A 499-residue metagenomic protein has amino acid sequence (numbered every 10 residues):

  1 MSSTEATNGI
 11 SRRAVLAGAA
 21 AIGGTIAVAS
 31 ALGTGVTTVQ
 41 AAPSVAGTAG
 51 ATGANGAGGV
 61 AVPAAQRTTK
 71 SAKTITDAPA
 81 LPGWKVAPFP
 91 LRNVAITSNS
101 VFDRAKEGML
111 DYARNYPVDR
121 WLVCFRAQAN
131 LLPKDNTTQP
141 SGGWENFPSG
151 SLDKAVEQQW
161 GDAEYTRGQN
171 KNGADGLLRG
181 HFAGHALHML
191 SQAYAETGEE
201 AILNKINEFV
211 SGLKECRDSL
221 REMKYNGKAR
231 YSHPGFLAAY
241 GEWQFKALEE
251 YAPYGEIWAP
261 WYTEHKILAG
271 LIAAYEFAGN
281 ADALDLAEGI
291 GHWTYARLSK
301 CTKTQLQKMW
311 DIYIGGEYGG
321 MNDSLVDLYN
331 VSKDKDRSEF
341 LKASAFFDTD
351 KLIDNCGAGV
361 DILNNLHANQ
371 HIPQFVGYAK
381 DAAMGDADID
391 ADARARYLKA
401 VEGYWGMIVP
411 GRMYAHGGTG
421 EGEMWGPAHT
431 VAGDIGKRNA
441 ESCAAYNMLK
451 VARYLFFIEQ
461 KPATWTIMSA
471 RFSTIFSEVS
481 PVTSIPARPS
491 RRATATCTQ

Functional and structural regions predicted by a protein language model:
M1-S11, A21-V28, V36-Q40: N-terminal secretory signal peptides
I22, A41-A42, G53-Q499: Glycan-recognition and catalytic cores of secretory/periplasmic carbohydrate-active enzymes
A31: Acidic, histidine-bearing metal-coordination/catalytic regions of metal-dependent phosphoesterases
T48-T52: Ala/Thr-enriched low-complexity intrinsically disordered regions
